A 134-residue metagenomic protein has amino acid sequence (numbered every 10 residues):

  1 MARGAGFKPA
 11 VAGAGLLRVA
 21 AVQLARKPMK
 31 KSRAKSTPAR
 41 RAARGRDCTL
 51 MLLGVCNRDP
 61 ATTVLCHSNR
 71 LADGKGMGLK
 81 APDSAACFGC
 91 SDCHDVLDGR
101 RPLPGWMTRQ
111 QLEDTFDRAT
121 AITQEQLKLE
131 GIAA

Functional and structural regions predicted by a protein language model:
M1-R40, L52-N57, T62, E130-A134: A boundary/linker detector
R33, G74-K75, T108: Residue-level detector of alpha-helix boundaries and kinks
R41-R46, D83-A86: Short metal-coordination and nucleic-acid-contact micro-motifs, chiefly zinc-binding Cys/His arrays
C48-M51, C90: Short cysteine-rich clusters marking metal-coordination/redox-active sites
L52-A85, L97, R101: Histidine-centered nuclease catalytic patch
P82-A134: A detector for short metal-coordination/catalytic motifs
